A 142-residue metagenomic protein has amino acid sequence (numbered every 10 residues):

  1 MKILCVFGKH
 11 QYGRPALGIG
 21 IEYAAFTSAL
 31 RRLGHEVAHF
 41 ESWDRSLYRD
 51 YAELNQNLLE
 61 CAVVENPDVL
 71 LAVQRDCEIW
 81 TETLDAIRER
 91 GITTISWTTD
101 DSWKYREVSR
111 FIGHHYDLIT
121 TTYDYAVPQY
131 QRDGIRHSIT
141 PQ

Functional and structural regions predicted by a protein language model:
M1-I3: Extreme N-terminal starter segment of soluble prokaryotic enzymes
F7-G134: Extended catalytic core of nucleotide-activated donor transferases of GT-like folds
R136-S138: Repeat-solenoid scaffold signature
P141-Q142: Short beta-strand->alpha-helix junction loop in the catalytic core of nucleotide-activated group-transfer enzymes
